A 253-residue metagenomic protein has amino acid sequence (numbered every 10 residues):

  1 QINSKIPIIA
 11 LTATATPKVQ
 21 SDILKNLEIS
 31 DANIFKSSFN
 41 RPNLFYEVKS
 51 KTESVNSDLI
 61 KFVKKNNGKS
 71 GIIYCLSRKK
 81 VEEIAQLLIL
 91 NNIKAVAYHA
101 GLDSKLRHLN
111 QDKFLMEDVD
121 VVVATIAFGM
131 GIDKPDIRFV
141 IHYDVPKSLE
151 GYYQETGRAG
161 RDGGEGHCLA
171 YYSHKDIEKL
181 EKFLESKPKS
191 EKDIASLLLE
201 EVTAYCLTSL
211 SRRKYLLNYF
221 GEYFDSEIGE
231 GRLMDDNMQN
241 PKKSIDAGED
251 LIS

Functional and structural regions predicted by a protein language model:
Q1-K189, L197, F224-D225: Helicase motor core with emphasis on the C-terminal RecA-like subdomain
L180, L184-S253: C-terminal accessory/connector segments of nucleic-acid motor ATPases
